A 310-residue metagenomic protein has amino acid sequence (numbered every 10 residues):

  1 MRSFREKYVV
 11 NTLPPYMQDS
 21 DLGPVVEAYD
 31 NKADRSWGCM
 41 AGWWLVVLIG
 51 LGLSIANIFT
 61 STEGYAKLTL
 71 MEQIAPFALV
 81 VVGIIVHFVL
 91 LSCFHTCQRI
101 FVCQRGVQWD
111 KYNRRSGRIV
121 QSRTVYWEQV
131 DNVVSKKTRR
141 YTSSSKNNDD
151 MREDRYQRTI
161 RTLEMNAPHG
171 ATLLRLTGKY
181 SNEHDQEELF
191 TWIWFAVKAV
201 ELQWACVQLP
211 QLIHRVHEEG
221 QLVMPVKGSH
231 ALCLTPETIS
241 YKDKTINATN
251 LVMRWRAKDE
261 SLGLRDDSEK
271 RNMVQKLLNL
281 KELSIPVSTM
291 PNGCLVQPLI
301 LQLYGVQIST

Functional and structural regions predicted by a protein language model:
M1-D21, G170-T310: Terminal and domain-flanking low-complexity segments
M1-G50, A56-T69, E128-K198, K276 (+1 more regions): N-terminal membrane-targeting/pre-transmembrane regions
C39, I55-F59, I74, C93 (+2 more regions): Short, aromatic- and cysteine-enriched interfacial helices/patches that mediate contacts at lipid membranes
V46-G50, Q73-V89: Canonical hydrophobic alpha-helical transmembrane segment
G52-T62, I85-F94: Structural signature of transmembrane alpha-helix termini at the membrane-water interface
H87-W127, Q211-I246: Conserved beta-hairpin
F94, W109-D110, V134-K137, W255: Generic signature of mature, soluble extracytoplasmic domains
V102-R105, D154-R161, C233-P236, A257-E260: A short, compositionally biased
